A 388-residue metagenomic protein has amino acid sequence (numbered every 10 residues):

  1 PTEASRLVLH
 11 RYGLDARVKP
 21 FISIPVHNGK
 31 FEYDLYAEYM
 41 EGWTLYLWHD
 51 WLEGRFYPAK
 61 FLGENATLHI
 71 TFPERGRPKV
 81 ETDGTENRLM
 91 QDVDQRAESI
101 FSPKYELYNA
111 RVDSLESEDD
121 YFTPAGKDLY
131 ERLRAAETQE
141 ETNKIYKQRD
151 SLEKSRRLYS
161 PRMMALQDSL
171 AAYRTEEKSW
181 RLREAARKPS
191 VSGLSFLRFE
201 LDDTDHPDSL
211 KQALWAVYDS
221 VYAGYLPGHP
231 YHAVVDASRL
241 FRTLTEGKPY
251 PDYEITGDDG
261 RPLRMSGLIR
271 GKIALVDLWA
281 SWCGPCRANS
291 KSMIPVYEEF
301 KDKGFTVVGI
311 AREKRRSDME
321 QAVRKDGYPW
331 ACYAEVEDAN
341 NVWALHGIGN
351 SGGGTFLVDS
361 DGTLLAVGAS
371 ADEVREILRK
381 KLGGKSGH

Functional and structural regions predicted by a protein language model:
P1-Q167: A non-transmembrane, solvent-exposed segment enriched in polar/low-complexity residues
R157, R187-D203: Amphipathic alpha-helical repeat scaffolds of TPR domains
K211-V221, P251-D252: Alpha-helical repeat scaffolds
H232-S266, I377-G384: N-terminal "domain-start" segment that seeds a small globular fold
K272, D277-C283, R312: Aromatic-flanked redox-active Cys/Sec active sites in thiol-based oxidoreductases, especially the WC-centered
L278-P295: Conserved redox-active cysteine motifs that mediate thiol-disulfide chemistry, especially di-cysteine Cys-X(1-2)-Cys
E298-N340, I348-G349: Conserved segment of the thioredoxin-like fold in thiol-based oxidoreductases
D326-Y328, E335-G383: Thiol/disulfide oxidoreductase modules built on the thioredoxin-like
